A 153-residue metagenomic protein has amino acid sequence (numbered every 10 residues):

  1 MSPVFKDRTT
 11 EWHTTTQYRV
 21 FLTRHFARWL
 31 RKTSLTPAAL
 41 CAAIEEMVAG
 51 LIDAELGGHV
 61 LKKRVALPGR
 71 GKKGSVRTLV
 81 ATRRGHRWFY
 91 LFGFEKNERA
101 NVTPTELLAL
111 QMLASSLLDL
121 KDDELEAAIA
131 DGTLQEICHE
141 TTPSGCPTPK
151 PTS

Functional and structural regions predicted by a protein language model:
M1-L35, A127-S153: Arg/Lys-rich, positively charged N-terminal/basic patches that mediate binding to nucleic acids
V4, T23-R24, A38, H59 (+5 more regions): Surface-exposed loop/turn and secondary-structure junction residues enriched for glycine/proline
D7, A81-E140: Enriched for short, Lys/Arg-rich terminal
H13-T14, R28, M47-A49, R87 (+2 more regions): Preference for short coil/turn "hinge" residues that link or interrupt alpha-helices
R19-L67: N-terminal first-folded block
L22, T36, L40, K72-S75 (+2 more regions): Amphipathic alpha-helical interface surfaces
A49-A54, K63-G71, V102, A114-L118 (+1 more regions): Short amphipathic alpha-helical patches
D53-F94, E98: Basic/aromatic recognition patch in beta-strand/loop cores that engages polyanionic ligands
